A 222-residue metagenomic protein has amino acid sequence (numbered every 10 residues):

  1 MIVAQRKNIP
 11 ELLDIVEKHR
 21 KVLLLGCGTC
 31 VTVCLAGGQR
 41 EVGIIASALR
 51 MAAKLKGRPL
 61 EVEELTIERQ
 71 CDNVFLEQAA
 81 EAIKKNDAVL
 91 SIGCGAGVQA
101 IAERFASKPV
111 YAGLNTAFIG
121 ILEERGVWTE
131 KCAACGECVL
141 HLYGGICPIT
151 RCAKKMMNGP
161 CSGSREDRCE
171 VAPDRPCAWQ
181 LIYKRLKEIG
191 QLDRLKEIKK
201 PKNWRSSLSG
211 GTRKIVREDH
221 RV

Functional and structural regions predicted by a protein language model:
M1-E64, E77-V89, E103-L142, I146-V222: Iron-sulfur (Fe-S) cluster-binding modules
E63-C71: Short beta->alpha junction loops
S91-G95: N-terminal glycine-rich "phosphate-gripper" loop used for MgATP/nucleotide binding and carboxylate activation
G97-A100: Short, well-ordered alpha-helical microsegments
